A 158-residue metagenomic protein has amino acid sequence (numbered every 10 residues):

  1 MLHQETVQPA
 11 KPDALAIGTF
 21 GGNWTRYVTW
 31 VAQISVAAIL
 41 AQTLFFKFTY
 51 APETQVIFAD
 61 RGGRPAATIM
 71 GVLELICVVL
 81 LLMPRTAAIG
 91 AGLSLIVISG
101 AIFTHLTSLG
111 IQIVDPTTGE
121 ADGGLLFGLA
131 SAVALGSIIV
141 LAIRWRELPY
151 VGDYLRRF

Functional and structural regions predicted by a protein language model:
L2-F158: Membrane-interface extramembranous regions
